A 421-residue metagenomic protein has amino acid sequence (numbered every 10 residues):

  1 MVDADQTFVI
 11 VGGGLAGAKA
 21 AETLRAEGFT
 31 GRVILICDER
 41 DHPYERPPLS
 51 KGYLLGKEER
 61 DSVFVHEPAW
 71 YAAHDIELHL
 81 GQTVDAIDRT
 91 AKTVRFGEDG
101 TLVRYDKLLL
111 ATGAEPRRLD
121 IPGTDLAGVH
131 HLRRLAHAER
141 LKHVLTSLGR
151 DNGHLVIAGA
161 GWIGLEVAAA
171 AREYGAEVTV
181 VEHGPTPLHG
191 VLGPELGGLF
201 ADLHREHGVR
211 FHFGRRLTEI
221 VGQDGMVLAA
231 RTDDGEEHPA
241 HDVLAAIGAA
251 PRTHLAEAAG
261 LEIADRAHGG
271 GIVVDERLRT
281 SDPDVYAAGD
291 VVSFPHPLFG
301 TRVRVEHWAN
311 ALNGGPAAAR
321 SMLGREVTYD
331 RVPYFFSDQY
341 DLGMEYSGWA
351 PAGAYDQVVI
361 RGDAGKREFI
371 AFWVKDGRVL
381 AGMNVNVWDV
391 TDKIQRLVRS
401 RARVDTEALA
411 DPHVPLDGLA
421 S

Functional and structural regions predicted by a protein language model:
M1-V9, F64-H154, R231-D233, D242-A246 (+2 more regions): FAD-binding core/adjacent interface of flavoenzyme oxidoreductases
V2-E77, A168-V191, K393: Beta1-alpha1 glycine-rich phosphate/pyrophosphate-binding loop at the start of Rossmann-like nucleotide-binding domains
V2-T7, A26, V291-W388: Mid-to-C-terminal Rossmann-like scaffold of FAD/NAD(P)H-dependent oxidoreductases
Q6-T7, H238-G270, L342-S421: C-terminal catalytic lobe of FAD-dependent flavoproteins
G12-L15, R133-R134, A158-I163: Glycine-rich Rossmann-fold phosphate-binding loop(s) that bind the pyrophosphate of adenine dinucleotide cofactors
T30, L78-F96, V103, Y174-E276: A Rossmann-like FAD-binding core segment of flavoenzymes
D125-G149, G222, M226, R231 (+1 more regions): FAD-site-proximal beta/loop scaffold in flavoenzymes
R140-L192, L196, V227: Rossmann-like NAD(P)H-binding beta-loop-alpha module
